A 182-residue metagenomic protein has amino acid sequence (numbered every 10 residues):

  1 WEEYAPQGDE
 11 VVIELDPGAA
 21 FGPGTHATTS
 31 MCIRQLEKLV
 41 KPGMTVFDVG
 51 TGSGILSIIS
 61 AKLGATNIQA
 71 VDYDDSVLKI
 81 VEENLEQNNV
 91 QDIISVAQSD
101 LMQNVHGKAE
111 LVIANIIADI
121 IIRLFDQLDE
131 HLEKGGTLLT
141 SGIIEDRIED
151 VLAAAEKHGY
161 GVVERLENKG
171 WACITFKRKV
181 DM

Functional and structural regions predicted by a protein language model:
W1-G22: Non-catalytic substrate-recognition/targeting regions of SAM-dependent transferases
A19, P23-L101: Conserved SAM/SAH cofactor-binding pocket of Class I
S76-I80, I120, R147: Conserved short alpha-helix immediately C-terminal to the canonical SAM/SAH-binding motif I of Rossmann-like
M102-L111: A short acidic, Gly/Pro-enriched loop at the edge of an enzyme's catalytic core that lines a small-molecule cofactor
E110-I122: A short SAM/SAH-binding and catalytic strip from SAM-dependent methyltransferases
I122-T137: A short glycine-rich, Lys/Arg-flanked "PGG" loop and its adjoining helix->strand segment in the class I
S141-E145: Short strand-turn motif at the edge of the Rossmann-like AdoMet-binding core
G161-M182: Core SAM-dependent methyltransferase catalytic element
